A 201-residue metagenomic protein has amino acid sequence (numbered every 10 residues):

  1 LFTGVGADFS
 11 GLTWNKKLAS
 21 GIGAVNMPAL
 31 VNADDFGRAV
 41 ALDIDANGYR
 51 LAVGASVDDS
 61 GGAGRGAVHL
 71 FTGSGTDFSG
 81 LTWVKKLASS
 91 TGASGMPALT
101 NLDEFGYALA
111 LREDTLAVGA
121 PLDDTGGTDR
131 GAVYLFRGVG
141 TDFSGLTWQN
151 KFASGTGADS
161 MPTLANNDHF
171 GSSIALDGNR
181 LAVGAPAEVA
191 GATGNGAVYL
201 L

Functional and structural regions predicted by a protein language model:
L1-L201: Conserved beta-strand/short-helix segments that make up beta-rich extracellular adhesion/recognition modules
